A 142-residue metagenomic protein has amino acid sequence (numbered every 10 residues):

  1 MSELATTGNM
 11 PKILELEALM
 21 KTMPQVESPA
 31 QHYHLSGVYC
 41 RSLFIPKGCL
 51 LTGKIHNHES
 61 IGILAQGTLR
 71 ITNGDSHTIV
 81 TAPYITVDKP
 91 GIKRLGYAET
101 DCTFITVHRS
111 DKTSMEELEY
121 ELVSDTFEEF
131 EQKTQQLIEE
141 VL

Functional and structural regions predicted by a protein language model:
M1-S42, F130-L142: A short, N-terminal "cap"/entry segment at the start of jelly-roll beta-barrel domains of the cupin/DSBH fold
S36-H56: Conserved short histidine dyad/triad with adjacent acidic residue
L51-H56, N73, G96-Y97: Short histidine-centered beta-strand/loop micro-motifs that create catalytic or ligand/metal-coordination sites
H56-G74: Glycine- and acidic-residue-biased ligand/ion/polar-headgroup-sensing regions
T68, K93, D101-T103: Structural motif
N73-L95: Short acidic-glycine-tyrosine-enriched beta hairpin
E99-L142: Double-stranded beta-helix
